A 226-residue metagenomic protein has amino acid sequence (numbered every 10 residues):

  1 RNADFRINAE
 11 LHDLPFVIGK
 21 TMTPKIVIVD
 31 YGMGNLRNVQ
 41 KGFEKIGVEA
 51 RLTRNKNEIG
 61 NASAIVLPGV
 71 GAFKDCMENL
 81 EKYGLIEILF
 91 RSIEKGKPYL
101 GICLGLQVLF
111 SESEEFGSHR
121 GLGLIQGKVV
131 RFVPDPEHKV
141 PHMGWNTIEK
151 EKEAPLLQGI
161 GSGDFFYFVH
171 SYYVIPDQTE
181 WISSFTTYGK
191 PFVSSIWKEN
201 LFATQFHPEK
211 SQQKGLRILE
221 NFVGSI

Functional and structural regions predicted by a protein language model:
R1-G19: Short, low-complexity, charge-dense intrinsically disordered segments
T23, T204-I226: Acyltransferase
I26-I46, E209-K210: N-terminal beta1-alpha1 ligand-phosphate binding loop
A50-N61: Short acidic low-complexity segments
G71-M143: Cysteine-nucleophile active-site neighborhood
E112-Y188: Pocket-forming structural segment of enzyme catalytic cores
K190-W197: Short, surface-exposed beta-strand/loop micro-motifs that present aromatic residues
